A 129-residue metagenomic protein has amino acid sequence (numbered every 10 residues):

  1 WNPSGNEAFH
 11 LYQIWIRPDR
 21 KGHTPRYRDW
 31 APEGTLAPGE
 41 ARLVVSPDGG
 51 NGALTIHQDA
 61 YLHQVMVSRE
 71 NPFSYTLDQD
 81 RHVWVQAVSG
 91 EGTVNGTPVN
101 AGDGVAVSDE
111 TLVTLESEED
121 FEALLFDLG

Functional and structural regions predicted by a protein language model:
W1-G129: Jelly-roll (double-stranded beta-helix
